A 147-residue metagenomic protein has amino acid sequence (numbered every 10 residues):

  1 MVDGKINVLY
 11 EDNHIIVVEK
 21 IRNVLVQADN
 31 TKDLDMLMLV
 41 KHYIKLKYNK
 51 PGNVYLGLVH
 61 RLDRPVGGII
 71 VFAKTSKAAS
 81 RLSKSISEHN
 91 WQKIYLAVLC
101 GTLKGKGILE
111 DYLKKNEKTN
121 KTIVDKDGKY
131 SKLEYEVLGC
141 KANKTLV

Functional and structural regions predicted by a protein language model:
M1-V147: RNA pseudouridine synthases
